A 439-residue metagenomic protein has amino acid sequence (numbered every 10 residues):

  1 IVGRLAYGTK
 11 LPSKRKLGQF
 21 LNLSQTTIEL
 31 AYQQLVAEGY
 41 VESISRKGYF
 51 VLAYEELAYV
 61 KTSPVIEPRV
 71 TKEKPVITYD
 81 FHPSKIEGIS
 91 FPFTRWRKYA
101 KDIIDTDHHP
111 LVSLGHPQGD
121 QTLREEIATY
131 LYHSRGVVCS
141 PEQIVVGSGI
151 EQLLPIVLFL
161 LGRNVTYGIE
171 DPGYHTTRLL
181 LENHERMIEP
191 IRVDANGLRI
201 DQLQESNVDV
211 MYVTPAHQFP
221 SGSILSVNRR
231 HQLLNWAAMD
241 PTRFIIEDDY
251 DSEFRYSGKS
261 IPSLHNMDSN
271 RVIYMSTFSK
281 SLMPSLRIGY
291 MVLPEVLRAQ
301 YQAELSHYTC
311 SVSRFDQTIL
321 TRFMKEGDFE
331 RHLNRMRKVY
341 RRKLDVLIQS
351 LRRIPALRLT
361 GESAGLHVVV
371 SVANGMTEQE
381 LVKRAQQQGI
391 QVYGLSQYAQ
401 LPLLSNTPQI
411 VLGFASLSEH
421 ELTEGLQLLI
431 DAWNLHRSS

Functional and structural regions predicted by a protein language model:
I1-K101, V112, S306-S313, T321-M324 (+6 more regions): N-terminal basic, amphipathic alpha-helical segments
Y54, L160, L180, S257 (+4 more regions): Residue-level signal for well-ordered alpha-helical positions
I86, A216-F219, K280, L417: Short glycine-rich anion-binding loops that position phosphate/pyrophosphate groups of nucleotides and phosphorylated
D105, P110-P241, E253, K259-M267 (+3 more regions): Conserved core of the PLP fold type I
I169, I246-E247: Hydrophobic residues in beta-strands of the RecA-like P-loop NTPase core, especially within AAA+ ATPase
M187, R243-F244, I390-Q391: Residue-level detector of anion-binding/catalytic polar loops
I273-E362: PLP-dependent aminotransferase class I/II
